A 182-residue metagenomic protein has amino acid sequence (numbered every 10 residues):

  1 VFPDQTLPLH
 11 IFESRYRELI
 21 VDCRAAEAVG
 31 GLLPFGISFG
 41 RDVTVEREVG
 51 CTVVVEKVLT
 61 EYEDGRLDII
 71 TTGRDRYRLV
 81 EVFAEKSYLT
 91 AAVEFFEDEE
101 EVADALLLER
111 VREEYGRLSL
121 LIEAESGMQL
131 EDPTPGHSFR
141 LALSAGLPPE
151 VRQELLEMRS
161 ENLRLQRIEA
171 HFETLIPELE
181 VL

Functional and structural regions predicted by a protein language model:
V1-L182: N-terminal low-complexity, acidic/polar interaction/targeting segments
